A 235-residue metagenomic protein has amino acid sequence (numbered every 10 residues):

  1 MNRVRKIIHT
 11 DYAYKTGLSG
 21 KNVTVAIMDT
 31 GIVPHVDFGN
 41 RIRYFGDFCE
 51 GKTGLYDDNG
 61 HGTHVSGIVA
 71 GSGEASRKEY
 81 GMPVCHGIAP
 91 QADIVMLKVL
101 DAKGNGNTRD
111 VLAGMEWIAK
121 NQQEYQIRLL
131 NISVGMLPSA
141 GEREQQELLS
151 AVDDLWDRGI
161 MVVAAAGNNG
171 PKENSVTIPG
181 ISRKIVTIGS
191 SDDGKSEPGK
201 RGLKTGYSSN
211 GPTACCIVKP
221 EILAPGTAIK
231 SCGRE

Functional and structural regions predicted by a protein language model:
M1-T24, V36-D37, G141, P198 (+2 more regions): Protease zymogen maturation seam
Y14-A26, I32-Y44, K52-R109, Y125-R128 (+2 more regions): Subtilisin-like serine protease catalytic core
S19, D153-D157, L223: Anion (oxyanion) recognition and catalysis
D29, G180-E235: Extracellular S/T/G-rich loop segment that most often corresponds to the catalytic His/Ser-adjacent loop
G31-V33, F48-C49, A75, L100-G104 (+4 more regions): Solvent-exposed loop/turn segments at secondary-structure junctions within structured extracellular/periplasmic domains
S66-I68, V95, V99-D101, S175 (+1 more regions): Hydrolase catalytic cores
V95, M161-V163, T187-I188, K230: Structural detector of well-ordered beta-strand residues that form the stable sheet scaffold of enzyme domains
V99-K184, A214-I217: Substrate-binding/access-modulating region of protease and related hydrolase catalytic domains
